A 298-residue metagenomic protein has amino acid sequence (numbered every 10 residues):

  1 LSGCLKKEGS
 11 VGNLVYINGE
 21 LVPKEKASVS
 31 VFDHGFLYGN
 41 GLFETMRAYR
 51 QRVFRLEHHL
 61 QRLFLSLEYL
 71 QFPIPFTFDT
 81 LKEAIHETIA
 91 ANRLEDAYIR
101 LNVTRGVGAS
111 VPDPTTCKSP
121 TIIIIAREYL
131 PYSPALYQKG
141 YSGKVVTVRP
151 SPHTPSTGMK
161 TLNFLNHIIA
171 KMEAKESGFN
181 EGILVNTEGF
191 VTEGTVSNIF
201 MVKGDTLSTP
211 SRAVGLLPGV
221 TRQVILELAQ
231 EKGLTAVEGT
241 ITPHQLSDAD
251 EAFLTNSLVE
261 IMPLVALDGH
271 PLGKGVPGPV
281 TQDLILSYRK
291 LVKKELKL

Functional and structural regions predicted by a protein language model:
S2-I183, T187-F190, L217, L226-L298: Conserved alpha/beta cores of soluble small-molecule-handling proteins
F190-R212, P218: Glycine- and Gly-Pro-enriched alpha-helical subdomains that act as flexible, kink-prone "lid/hinge" or packing modules
